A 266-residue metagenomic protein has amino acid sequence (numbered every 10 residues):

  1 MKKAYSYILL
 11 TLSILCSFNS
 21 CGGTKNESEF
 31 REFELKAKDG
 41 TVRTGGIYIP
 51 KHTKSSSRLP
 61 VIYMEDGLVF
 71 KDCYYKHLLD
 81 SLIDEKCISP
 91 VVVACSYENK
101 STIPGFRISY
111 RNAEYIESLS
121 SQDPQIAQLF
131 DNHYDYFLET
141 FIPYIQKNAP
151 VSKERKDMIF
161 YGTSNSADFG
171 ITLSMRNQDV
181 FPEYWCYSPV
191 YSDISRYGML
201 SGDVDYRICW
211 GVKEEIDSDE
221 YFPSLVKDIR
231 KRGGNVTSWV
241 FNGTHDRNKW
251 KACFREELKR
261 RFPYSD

Functional and structural regions predicted by a protein language model:
M1-K25, D205-R207: Bacterial Sec-dependent N-terminal signal peptides
T24-D266: Non-catalytic cap/lid and distal C-terminal segments of serine-dependent acyl enzymes
